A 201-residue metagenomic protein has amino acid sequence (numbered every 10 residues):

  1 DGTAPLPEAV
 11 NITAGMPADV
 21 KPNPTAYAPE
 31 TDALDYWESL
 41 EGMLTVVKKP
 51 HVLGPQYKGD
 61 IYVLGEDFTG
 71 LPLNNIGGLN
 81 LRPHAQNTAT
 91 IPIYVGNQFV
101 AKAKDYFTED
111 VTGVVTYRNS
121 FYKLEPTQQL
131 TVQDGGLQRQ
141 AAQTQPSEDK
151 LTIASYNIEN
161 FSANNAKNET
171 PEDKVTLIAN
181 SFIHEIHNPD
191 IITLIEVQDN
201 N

Functional and structural regions predicted by a protein language model:
D1-I191: Extended non-catalytic accessory segments flanking core domains
E196-N201: Metal-dependent catalytic neighborhoods of phosphoester/phosphodiester hydrolases
